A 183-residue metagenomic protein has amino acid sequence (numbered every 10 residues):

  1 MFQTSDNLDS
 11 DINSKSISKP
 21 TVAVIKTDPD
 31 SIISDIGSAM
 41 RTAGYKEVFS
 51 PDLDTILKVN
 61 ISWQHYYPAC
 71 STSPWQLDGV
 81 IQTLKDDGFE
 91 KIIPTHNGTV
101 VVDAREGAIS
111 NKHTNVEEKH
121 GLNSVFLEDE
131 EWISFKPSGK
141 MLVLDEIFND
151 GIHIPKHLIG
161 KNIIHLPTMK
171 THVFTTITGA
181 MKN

Functional and structural regions predicted by a protein language model:
M1-N183: N-terminal and secondary-structure boundary signal
